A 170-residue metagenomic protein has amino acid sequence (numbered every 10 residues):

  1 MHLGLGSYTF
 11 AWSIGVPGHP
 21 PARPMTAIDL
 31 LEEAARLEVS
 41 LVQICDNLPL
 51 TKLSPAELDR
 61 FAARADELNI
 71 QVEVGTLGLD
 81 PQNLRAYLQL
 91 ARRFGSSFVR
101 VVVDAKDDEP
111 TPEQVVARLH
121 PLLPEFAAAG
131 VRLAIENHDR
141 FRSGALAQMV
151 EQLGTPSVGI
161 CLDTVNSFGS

Functional and structural regions predicted by a protein language model:
M1-S97, T155: N-terminal pre-domain/capping segments
C45-A56, T76-R85, K106-T111, N137-G144 (+1 more regions): Acidic-and-aromatic substrate-binding clefts and catalytic sites of carbohydrate-active enzymes
N69-G78, F98-K106, P124-R132, C161-F168: Short, basic, helix/turn surface patches
L90-E113, A128-G144: Active-site groove signature of glycoside hydrolases
V115-H120: Metal-dependent enolase-superfamily TIM-barrel catalytic cores that perform enediolate-based chemistry
P121-S170: Acidic/histidine-rich catalytic cores of soluble enzymes
